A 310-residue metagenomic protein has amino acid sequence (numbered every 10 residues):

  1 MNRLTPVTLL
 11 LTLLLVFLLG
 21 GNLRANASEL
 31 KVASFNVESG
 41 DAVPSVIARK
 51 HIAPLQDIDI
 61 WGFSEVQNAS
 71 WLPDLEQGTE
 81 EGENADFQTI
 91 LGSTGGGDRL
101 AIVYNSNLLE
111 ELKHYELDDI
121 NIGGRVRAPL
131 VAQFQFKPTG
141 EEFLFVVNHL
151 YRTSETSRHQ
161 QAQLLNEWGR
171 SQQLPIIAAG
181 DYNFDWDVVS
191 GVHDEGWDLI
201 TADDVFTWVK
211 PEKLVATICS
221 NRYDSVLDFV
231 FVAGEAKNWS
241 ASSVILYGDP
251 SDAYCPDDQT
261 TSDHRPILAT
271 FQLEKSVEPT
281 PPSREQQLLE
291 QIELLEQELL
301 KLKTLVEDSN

Functional and structural regions predicted by a protein language model:
N2, L23-E81, T94-L100, H159-Q163 (+3 more regions): N-terminal, active-site-proximal structural segment of metallo-dependent hydrolase catalytic domains
T8-G21: Bacterial N-terminal signal peptides
E29-S39, K113-L117, E141-R152: Active-site-proximal beta-strand elements of phosphoester/diester hydrolases
K31-N36, D59-E65, Q88-G92, R99-Y104 (+7 more regions): Structural recognition of the beta-strand scaffold that forms the well-ordered cores of secreted hydrolase catalytic
V66-N68, L72-E142: Structured beta-strand-rich core segments of catalytic domains in phosphoester-bond hydrolases
A69, N107, R170-I177, F184-P279: Metal-dependent phosphoester-hydrolase catalytic domains
E155-L174: A long, amphipathic alpha-helix that forms part of the scaffold/cap immediately adjacent to metal-dependent active
P281-N310: Short, low-complexity, charged amphipathic interaction modules
